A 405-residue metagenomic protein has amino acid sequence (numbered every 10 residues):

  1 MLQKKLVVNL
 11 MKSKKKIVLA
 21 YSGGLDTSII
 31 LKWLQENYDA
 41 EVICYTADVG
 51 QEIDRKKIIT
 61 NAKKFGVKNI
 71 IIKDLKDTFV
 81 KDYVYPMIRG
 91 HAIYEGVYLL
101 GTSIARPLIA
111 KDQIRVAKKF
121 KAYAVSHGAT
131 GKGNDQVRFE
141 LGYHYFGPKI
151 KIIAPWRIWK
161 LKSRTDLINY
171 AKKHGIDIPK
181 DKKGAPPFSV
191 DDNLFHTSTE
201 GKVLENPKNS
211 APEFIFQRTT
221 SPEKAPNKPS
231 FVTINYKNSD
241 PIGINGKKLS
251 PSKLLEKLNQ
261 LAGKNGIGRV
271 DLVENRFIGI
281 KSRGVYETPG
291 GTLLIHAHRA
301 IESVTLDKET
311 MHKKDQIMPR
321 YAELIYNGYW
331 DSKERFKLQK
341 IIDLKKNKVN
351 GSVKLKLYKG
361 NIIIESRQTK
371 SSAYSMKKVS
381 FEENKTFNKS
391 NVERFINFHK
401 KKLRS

Functional and structural regions predicted by a protein language model:
L2-A20, L25-S405: Nucleotide-activated chemistry modules centered on ATP-dependent adenylation/adenylyltransferase
